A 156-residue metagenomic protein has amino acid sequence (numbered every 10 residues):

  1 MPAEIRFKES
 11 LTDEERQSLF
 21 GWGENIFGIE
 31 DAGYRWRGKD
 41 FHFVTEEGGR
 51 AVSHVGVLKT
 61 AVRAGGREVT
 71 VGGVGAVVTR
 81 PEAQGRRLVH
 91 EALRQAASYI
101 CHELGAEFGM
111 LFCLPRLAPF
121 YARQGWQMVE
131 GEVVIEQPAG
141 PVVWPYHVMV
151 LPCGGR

Functional and structural regions predicted by a protein language model:
M1-P2, R6-L11, K39, V44-E47 (+2 more regions): Terminal substrate-recognition subdomain of acyl/acetyltransferases
I5-V78: A conserved beta-strand-loop-helix scaffold within acyl/acetyltransferase catalytic domains
S18, Q95, R116: Short Gly/charged-rich anion-binding patches and loops
V57-K59, A92-A97, E130-E136: Short acidic (Asp/Glu) patches
T79, G85-S98: Conserved acetyl-CoA-binding loop-helix of GNAT-fold acetyltransferases
R80, L114: Residue-level recognition of the GNAT/N-acetyltransferase active site
G105-A106: Short, high-confidence coil segments that cap the C-terminus of an alpha-helix and link into the following beta-strand
G109-C113: Conserved hydrophobic beta-strand within the GNAT/NAT acetyltransferase core sheet that lines the active-site cleft
